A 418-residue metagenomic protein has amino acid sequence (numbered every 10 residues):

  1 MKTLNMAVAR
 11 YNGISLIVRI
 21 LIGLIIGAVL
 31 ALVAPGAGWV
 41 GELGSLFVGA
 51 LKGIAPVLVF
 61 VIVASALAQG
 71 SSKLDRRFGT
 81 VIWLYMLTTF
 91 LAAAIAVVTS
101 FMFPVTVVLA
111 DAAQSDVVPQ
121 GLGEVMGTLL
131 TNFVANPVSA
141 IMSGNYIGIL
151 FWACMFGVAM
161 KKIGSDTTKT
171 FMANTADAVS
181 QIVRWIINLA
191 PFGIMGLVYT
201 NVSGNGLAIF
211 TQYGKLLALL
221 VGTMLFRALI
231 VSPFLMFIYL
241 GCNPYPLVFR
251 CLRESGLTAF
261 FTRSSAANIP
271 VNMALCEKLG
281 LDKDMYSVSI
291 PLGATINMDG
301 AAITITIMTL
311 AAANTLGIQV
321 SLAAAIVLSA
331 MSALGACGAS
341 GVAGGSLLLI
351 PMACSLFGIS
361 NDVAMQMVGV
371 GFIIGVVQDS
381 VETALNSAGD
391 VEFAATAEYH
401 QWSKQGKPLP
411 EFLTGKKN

Functional and structural regions predicted by a protein language model:
A7-V33, S45-L51, R76-L247, K407-L413 (+1 more regions): Signature of multi-pass transmembrane helix bundles
W39-V40, D75, F171, L207-K215 (+3 more regions): Membrane-water interface of transmembrane alpha-helices in multipass transporters/channels
A50, M86-F90, A94, V221-F226 (+4 more regions): Hydrophobic transmembrane alpha-helical segments of multi-pass transport and channel proteins
L58, G193, S264-N272, A302-M308 (+2 more regions): Transmembrane helix boundary and interhelical junction motifs in multipass membrane proteins
L67-R76, K162-D166, N205, G241-P244 (+4 more regions): Juxtamembrane helix-boundary/capping and inter-helix hinge elements in multi-pass membrane proteins
K73-V81, Q181-N188, K278-A294, L322-A323 (+2 more regions): Membrane-interface alpha-helices at helix entry/exit sites of multi-pass transporters
E254-A336, K407-G415: Helix-loop-helix junctions within the multi-pass membrane cores of secondary transporters/permeases
I307-N418: Transmembrane alpha-helical segments and their short flanking loops that form helix-hairpins/helix-helix interfaces
